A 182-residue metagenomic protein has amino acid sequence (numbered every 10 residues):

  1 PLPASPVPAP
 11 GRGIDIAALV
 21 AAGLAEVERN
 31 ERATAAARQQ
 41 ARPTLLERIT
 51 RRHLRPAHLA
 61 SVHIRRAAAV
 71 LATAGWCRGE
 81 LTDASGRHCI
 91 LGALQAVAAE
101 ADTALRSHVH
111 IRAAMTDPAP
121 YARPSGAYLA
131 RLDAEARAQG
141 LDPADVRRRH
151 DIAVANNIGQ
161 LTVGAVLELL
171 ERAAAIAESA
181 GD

Functional and structural regions predicted by a protein language model:
P1-R87, A96-D182: Domain-length accessory/inserted modules outside core catalytic folds
A93: Extended, charge-enriched "interface" segments that sit outside catalytic cores
